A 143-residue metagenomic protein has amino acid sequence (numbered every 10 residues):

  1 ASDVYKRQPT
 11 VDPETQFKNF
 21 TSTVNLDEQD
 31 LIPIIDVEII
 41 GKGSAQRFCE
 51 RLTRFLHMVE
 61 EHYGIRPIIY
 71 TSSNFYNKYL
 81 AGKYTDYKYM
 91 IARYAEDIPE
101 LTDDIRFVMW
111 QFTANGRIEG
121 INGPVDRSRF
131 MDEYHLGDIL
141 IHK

Functional and structural regions predicted by a protein language model:
A1-Y5: Short, small-residue-biased leader/transition segments that mark boundaries at the very start of proteins
R7-Q16, G41-Q46, Y76-N77: Acidic-and-aromatic substrate-binding clefts and catalytic sites of carbohydrate-active enzymes
Q8, G64-Y76: Aromatic-lined carbohydrate-recognition surfaces of secreted/lumenal glycan-active proteins
F20-Q29, L101-D104: Acidic (Asp/Glu)-rich catalytic clusters
V24-C49: Active-site groove signature of glycoside hydrolases
I35, V59, M109: Conserved, mostly hydrophobic/aromatic
G41-M58, H62-Y63: Active-site cleft segment of glycoside hydrolase catalytic domains centered on the general acid/base Glu
Y84-K143: Functionally critical loop-and-helix segments that line ligand-binding/catalytic clefts of soluble enzyme domains
